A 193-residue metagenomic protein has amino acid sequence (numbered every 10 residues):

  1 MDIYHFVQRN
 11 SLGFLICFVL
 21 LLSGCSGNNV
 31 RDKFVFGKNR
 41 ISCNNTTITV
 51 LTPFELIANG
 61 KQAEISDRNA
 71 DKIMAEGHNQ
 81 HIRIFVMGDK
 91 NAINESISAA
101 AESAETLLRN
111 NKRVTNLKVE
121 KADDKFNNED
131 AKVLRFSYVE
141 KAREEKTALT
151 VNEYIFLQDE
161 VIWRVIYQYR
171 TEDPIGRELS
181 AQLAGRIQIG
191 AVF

Functional and structural regions predicted by a protein language model:
D2-F6, F14, F18-M74, H78 (+2 more regions): N-terminal targeting sequences that direct proteins away from the cytosol to non-cytosolic compartments
G13-F14, G88: Intrinsically disordered, low-complexity segments enriched in polar/charged small residues
A63-N152, W163: Conserved polar/disulfide-associated segments of primarily extracytoplasmic proteins
Y154-L157: A short, hydrophobic, proline-anchored segment that marks a local hinge/packing element in signaling and regulatory
